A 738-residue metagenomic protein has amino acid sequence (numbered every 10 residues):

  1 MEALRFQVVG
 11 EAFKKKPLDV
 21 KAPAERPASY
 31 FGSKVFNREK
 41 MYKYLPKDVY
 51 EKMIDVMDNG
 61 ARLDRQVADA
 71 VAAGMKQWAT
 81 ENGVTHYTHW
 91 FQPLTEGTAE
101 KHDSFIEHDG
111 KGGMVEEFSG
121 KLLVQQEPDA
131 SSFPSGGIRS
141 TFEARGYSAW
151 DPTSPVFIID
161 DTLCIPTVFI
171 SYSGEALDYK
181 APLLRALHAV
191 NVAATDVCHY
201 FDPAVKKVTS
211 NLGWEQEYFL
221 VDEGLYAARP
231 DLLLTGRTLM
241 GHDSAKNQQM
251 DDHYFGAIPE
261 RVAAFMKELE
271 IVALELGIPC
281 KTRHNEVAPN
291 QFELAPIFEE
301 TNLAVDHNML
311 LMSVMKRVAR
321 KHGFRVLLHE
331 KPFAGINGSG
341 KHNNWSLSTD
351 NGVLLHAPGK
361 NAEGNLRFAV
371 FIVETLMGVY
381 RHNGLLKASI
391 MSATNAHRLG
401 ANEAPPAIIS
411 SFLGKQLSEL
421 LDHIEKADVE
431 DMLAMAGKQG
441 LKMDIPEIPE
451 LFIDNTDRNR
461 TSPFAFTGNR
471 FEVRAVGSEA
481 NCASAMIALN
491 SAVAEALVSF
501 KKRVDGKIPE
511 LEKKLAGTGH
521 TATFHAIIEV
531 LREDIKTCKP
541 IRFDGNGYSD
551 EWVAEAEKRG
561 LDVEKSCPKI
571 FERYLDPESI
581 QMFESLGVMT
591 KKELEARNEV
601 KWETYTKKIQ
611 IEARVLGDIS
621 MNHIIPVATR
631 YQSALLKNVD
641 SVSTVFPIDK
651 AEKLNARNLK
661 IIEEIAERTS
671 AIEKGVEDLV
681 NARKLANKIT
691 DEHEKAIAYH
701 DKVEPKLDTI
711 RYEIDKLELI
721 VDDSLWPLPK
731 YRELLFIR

Functional and structural regions predicted by a protein language model:
M1-A24, S140-F157, T162: N-terminal hydrophobic targeting/anchoring segments and the immediately downstream early-domain regions of hydrolases
Q7-V8, K14, V20-Y42, H188 (+2 more regions): Flexible inter-domain linker/hinge segments
R26-N37, V56-D58, G174, A245-Y254: Gly-rich Lys/Arg/Thr-decorated short loops/hinges at beta-loop-alpha junctions or inter-strand turns that position
Y30-E143: Active-site core of metal-dependent hydrolases
V67-V71, F91-P93, K121-L122, F169 (+4 more regions): Active-site-proximal loop/turn and secondary-structure-junction residues that shape catalytic pockets, frequently
E96-G112, S131, R229, G236-T238 (+4 more regions): Short linear, low-complexity motifs centered on an aromatic residue
E143-L328, N337-G340, L347-E599: Glycine-rich, acidic/polar active-site loops that bind/position phosphate-bearing ligands
I528-R738: C-terminal amphipathic alpha-helical interaction region
